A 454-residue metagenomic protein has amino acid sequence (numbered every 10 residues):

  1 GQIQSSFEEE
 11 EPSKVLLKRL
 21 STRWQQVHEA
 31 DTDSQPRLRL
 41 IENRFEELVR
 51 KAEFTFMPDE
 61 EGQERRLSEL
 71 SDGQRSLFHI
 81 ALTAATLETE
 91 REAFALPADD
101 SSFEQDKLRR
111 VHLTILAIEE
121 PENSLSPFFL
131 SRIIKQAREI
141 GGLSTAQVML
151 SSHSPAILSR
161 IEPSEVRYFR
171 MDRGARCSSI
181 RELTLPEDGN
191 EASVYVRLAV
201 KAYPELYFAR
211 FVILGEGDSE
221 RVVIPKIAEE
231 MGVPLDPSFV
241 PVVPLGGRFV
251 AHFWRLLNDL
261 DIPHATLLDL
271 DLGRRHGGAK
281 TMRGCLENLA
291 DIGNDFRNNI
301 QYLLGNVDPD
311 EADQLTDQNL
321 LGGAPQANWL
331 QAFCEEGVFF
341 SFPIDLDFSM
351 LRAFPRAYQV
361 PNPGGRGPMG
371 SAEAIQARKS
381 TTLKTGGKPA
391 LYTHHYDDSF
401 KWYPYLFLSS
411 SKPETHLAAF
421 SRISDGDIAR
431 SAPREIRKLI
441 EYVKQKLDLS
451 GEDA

Functional and structural regions predicted by a protein language model:
G1-L116: Extended helical coiled-coil dimerization/tether regions that scaffold and oligomerize large DNA-maintenance assemblies
E42-E47, S68-L70, D106, L158 (+3 more regions): Replace "in large, NTP-powered and nucleic-acid-processing enzymes" with "in large, NTP-powered factors and other
T86-F94, E104-Q105, N123, Q136-L143 (+1 more regions): Conserved helix-loop functional segments at active or binding sites
H112-I115, S144-M149, P263: Loop/turn-to-beta-strand initiation segments
E119-P121: Walker B catalytic acidic pair
S131-V212, S219-V233, D259, R283-N294: C-terminal lobe/lid and adjacent interdomain/linker elements of RecA-like ASCE P-loop ATPase modules
V200-L214, D218-A454: Acidic, Mg2+-coordinating catalytic modules of nucleic-acid enzymes
